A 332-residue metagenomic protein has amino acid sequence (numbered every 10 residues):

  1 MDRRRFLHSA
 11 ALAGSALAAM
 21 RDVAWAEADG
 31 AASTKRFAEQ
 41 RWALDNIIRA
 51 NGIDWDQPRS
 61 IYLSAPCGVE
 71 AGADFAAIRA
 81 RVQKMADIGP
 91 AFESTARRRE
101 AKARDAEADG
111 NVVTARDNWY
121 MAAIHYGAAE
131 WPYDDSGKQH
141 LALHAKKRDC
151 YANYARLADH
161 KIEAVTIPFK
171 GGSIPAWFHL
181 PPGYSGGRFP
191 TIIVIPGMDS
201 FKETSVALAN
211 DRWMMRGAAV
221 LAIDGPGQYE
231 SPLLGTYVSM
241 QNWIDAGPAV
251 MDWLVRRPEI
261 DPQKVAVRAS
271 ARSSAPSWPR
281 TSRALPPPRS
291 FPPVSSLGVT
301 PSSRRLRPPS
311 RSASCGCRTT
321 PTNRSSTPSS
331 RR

Functional and structural regions predicted by a protein language model:
M1, M20-W42: C-terminal segment of N-terminal export signals and the immediately downstream linker at the start of the mature
R5-A26: N-terminal export signals
F92, A142-Y184: N-terminal cap/lid segment of alpha/beta-hydrolase-fold proteins
R188-G197: Short beta-strand element of the alpha/beta-hydrolase
D199-D211: The serine-hydrolase catalytic nucleophile loop
Y237-P258: Alpha/beta-hydrolase active-site loop
I260-A269: Alpha/beta-hydrolase fold nucleophile elbow
W278-R332: Hydrolase active-site cap/lid region
